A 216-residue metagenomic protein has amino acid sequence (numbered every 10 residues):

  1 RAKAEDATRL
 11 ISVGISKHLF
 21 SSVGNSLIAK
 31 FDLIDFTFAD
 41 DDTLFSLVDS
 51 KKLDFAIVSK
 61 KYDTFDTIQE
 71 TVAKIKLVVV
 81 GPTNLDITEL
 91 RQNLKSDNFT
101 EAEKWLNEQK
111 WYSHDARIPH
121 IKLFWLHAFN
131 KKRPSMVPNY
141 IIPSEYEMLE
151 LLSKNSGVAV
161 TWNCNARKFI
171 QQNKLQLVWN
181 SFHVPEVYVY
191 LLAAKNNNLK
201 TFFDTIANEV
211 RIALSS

Functional and structural regions predicted by a protein language model:
R1-D6, I11-S12, I206, V210: Alpha-helical linker/hinge and terminal dimerization helices associated with HTH transcriptional regulators
D6-T64: Central regulatory/effector-binding core of bacterial HTH transcription factors
K30-F36, F129-Y140: A local structural motif
D42-L53, S144-S156: Short helices/loops that flank or line small-molecule/ion binding pockets
F65-E70, I75, E150-N196: Beta-alpha-beta core module
V80-D86, Y188-L199: A bilobed periplasmic-binding-protein/Venus flytrap-type ligand-binding module shared by bacterial periplasmic
R91-K131: Secondary-structure junction motif
N98, N197-V210: Short amphipathic alpha-helical coupling segments at ligand-binding clamshell hinges and other catalytic/signaling
